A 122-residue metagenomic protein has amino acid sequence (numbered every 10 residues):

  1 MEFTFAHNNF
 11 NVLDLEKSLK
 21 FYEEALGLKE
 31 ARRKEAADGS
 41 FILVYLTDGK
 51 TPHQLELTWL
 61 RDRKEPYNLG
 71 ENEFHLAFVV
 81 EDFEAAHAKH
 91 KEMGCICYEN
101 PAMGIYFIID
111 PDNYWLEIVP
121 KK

Functional and structural regions predicted by a protein language model:
M1, A31-K34, H87-K122: Vicinal oxygen chelate
E2, N9-P52, F107: Core segments of cupin and vicinal oxygen chelate
F5-H7, E71-H75: Eukaryotic phosphotyrosine signaling hubs
D14-L15, E81-E84: Helix N-cap motif at beta-to-alpha junctions
K20-F21, F83-K89: Short amphipathic alpha-helices within nucleic acid-binding modules
G49-H53, D62-K64, F83-E84: Short, charged/polar surface micro-motifs in flexible loops or helix N-caps
K50-L55, Y114-L116: Short, charged/polar, Gly/Pro-enriched secondary-structure boundary elements
T58-R63, P120-K122: Acetyl-CoA-dependent GNAT
